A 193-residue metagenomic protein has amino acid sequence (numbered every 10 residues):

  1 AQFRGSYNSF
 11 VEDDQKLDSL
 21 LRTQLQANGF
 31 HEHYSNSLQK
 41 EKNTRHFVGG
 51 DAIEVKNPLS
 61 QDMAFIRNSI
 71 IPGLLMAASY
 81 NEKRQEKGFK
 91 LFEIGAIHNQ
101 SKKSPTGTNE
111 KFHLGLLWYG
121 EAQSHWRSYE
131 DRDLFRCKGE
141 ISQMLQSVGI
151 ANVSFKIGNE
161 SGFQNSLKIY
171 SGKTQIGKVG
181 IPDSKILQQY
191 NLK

Functional and structural regions predicted by a protein language model:
A1-K193: Extended beta-strand-rich architecture
